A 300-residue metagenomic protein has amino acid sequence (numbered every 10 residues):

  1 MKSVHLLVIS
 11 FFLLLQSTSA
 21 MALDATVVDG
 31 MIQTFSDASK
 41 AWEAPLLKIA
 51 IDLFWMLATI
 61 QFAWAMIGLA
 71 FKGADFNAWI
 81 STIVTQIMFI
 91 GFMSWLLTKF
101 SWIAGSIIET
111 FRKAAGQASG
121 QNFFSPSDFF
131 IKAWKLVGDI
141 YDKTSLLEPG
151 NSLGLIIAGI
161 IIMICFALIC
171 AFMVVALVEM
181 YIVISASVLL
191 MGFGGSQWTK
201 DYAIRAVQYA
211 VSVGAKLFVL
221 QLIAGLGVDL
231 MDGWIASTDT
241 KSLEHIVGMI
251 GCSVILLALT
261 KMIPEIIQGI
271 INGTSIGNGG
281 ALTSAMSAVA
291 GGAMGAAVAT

Functional and structural regions predicted by a protein language model:
K2-F11, T260-T300: Long, intrinsically disordered, low-complexity regulatory segments adjacent to structured domains
K2-V8, F76-F92, L96, F100 (+1 more regions): Alpha-helical transmembrane segments and their helix-start/interface "positive-inside/aromatic belt" motifs in integral
L15-S19: N-terminal signal peptide c-region/cleavage motif recognized by signal peptidases
A20-L57, A63, G68-A70, A74: Binding/recognition "hotspot" determinant
D37, T82, E109, K113-G116 (+2 more regions): Short amphipathic alpha-helical coupling elements at transmembrane boundaries
W42-L53, I87, G91, S185 (+1 more regions): Loop-to-transmembrane-helix entry motif
Q61-I87, V174-D201: Hydrophobic transmembrane alpha-helix segments characteristic of membrane transport and insertion machinery
M93-V183, L222-G279: Non-cytosolic segments of integral membrane proteins
